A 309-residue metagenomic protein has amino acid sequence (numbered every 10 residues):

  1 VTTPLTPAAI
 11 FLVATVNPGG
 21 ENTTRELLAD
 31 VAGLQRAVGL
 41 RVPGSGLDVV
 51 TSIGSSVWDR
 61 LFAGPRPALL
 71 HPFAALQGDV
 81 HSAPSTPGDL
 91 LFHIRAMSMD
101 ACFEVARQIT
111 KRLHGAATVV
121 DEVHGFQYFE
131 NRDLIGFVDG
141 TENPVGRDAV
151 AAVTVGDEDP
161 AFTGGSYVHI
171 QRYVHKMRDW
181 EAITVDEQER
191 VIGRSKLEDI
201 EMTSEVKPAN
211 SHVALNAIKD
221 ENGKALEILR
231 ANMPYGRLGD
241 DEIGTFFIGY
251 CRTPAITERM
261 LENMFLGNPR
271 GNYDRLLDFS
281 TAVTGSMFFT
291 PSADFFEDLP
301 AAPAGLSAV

Functional and structural regions predicted by a protein language model:
V1-V309: Long, histidine/aromatic-enriched segments associated with O2/redox biology
